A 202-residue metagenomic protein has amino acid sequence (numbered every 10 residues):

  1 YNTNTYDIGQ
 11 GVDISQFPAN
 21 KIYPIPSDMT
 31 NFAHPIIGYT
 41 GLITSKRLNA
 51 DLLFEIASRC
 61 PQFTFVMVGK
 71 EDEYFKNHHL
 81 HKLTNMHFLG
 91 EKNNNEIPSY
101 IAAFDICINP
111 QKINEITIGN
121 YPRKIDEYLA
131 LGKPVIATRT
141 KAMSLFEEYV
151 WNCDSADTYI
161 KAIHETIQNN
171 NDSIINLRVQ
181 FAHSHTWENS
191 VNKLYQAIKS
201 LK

Functional and structural regions predicted by a protein language model:
Y1-D7: A short, active-site helix/loop in glycosyltransferases that binds the activated sugar's phosphate group
I8-G11, N20, F104: Carbohydrate-associated surface elements
N20-I36, S200: Nucleotide-sugar donor-binding and catalytic loop/hinge architecture of NDP-sugar-dependent glycosyltransferases
M29-R47, F54, F65: Conserved donor-binding/catalytic core segment of Leloir-type glycosyltransferases
G69, F75-S99: Nucleotide-activated donor-binding/catalytic signature segment of Leloir-type glycosyltransferases, i.e., the conserved
N95, N109-L129, I136-E147: Nucleotide-sugar-dependent
Y149-D157, H164-N171: Conserved acidic donor-binding segment of nucleotide-sugar-dependent glycosyltransferases
N171-L201: A charged, aromatic-enriched C-terminal amphipathic alpha-helix characteristic of glycosyltransferases across folds
